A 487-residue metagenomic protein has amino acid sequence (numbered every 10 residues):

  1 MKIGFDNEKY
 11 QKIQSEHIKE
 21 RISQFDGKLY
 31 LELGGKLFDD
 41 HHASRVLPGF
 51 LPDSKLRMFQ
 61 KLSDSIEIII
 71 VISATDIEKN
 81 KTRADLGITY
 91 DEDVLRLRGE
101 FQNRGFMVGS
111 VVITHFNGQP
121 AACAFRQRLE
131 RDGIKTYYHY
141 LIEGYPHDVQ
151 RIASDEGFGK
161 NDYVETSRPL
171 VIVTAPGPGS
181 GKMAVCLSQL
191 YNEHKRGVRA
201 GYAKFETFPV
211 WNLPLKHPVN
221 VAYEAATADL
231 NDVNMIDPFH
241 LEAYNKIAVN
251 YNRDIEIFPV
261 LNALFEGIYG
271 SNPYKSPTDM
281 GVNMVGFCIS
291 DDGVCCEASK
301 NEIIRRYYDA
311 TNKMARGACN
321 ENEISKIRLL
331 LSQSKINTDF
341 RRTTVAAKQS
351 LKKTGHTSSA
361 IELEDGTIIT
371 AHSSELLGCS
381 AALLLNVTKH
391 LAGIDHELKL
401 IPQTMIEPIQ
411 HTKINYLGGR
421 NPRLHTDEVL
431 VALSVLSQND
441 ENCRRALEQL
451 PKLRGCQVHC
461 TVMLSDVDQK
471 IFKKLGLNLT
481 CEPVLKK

Functional and structural regions predicted by a protein language model:
M1-T174, Q189-S350, H356, L363-D365 (+2 more regions): Flexible phosphate-sensing "switch/lid" loops adjacent to ATP/NTP-binding sites across phosphate-transfer
G177-P178: The conserved Walker
K182, S359-A360: Transmembrane alpha-helical segments and their cytosolic interface motifs in multi-pass membrane proteins
V185: Hydrophobic positions on the alpha1 helix immediately C-terminal to the Walker A/P-loop
G201, S373-E375: Residue-level structural signal for beta-strand termini and adjacent loop
L376-A392: A short, polar/charged loop-to-alpha-helix boundary motif
H390-P422: Short HxH-centered metal-ligating active-site micro-motif
